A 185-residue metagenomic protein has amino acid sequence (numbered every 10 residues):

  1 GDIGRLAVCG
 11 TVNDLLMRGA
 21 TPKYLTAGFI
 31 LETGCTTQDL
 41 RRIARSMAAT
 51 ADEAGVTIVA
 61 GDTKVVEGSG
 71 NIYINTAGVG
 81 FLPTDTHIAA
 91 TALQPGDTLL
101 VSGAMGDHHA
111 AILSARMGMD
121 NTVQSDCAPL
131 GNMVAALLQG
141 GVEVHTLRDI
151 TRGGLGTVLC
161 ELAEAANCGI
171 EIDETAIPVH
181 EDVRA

Functional and structural regions predicted by a protein language model:
G1-A185: Helix-biased detector of long, well-ordered alpha-helical tracts
